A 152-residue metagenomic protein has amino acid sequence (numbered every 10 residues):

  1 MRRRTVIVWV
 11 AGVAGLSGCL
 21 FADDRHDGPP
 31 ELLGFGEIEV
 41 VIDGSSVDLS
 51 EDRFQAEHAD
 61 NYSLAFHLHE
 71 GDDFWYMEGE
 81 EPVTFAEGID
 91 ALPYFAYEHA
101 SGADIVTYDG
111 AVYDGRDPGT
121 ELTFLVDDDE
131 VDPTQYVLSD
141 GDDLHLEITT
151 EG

Functional and structural regions predicted by a protein language model:
M1-A14: N-terminal secretory signal peptides and thylakoid transit peptides that target proteins across membranes
V8-W9, L20-G152: Ubiquitin-like/PB1-type beta-grasp interaction modules and other compact soluble beta-rich domains
